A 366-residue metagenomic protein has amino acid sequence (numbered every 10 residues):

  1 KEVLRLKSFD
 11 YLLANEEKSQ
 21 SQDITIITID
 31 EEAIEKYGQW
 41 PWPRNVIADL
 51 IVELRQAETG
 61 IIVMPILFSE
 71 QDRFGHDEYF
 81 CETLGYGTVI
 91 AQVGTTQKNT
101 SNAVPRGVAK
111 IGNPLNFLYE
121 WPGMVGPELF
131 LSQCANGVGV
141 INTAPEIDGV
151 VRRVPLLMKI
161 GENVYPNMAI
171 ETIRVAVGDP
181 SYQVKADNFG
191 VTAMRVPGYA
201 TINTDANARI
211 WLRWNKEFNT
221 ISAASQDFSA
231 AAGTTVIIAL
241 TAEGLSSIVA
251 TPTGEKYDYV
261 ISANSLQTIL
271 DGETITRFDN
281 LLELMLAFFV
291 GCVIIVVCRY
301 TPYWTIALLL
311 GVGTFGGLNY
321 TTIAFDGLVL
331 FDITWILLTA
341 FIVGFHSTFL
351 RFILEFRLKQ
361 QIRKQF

Functional and structural regions predicted by a protein language model:
K1-G198, A231-T305, F315: Non-transmembrane functional regions of envelope-associated proteins
R44-V46, V125, N215-F218, L308 (+1 more regions): Short, isolated positions within intrinsically disordered regulatory regions of eukaryotic proteins
P114, T204-N207, L328: Intrinsically disordered, low-complexity regions enriched in Ser/Pro/Gly/Gln/His and often acidic
A169, T220-Q226, L330-I333: Helix N-cap / beta->alpha transition motif
V184-D227: Substrate-access "cap/lid" subdomains that shape and gate the entrance to catalytic or ligand-binding pockets
I275-F352: Transmembrane alpha-helical segments that form the functional core of multipass membrane systems
F345-F366: Regulatory cytosolic signal-relay segments
